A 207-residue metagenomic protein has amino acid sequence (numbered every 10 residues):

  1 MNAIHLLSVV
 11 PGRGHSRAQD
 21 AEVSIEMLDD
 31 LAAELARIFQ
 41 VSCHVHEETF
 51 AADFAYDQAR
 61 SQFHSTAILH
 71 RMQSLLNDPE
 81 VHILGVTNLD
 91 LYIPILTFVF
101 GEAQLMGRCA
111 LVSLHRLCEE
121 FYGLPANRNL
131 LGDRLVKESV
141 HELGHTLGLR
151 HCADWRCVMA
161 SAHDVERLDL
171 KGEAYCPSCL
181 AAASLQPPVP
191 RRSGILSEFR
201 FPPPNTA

Functional and structural regions predicted by a protein language model:
M1-A21: Fold-level signature of zinc-dependent metallopeptidase catalytic domains
L7-R13, D29-A32, V99-R134, R150-A207: Metalloprotease/metallohydrolase-associated module, dominated by Zn2+-dependent proteases
Q19-D20, D57, A126, K171: Short, solvent-exposed loop/turn segments at secondary-structure boundaries
I25-S139, T146, R150: Metzincin-family zinc-dependent endopeptidase catalytic domain
